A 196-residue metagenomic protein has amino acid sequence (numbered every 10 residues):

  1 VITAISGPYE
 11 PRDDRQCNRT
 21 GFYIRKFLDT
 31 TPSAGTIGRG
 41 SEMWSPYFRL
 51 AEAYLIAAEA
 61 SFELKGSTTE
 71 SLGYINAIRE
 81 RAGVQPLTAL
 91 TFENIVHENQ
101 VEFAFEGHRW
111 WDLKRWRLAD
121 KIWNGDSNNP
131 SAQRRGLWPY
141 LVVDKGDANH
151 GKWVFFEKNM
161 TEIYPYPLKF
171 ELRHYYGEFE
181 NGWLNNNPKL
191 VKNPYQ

Functional and structural regions predicted by a protein language model:
V1-R49: Flexible, polar/acidic helix-loop-strand segments at domain edges
Q16, Y23, D29-T30, A53 (+3 more regions): General helical structural elements
R19-P32, E70-G73, E80-G83, Q100: Charged alpha-helical initiation segments
I37-G40, S45-Y47, R79, L87-Q196: Long, intrinsically disordered, low-complexity segments
W44-I78, E93-E102: Extended, hydrophobic/aromatic-rich amphipathic alpha-helical segments that build helical scaffolds
